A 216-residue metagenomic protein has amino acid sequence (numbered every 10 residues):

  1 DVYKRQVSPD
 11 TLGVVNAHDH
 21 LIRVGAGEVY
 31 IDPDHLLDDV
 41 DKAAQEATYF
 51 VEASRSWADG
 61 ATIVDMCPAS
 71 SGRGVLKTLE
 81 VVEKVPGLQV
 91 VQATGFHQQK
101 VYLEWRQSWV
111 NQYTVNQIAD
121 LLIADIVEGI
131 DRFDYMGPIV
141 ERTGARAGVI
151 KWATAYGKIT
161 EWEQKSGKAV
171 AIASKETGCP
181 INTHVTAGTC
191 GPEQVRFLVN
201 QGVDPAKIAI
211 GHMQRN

Functional and structural regions predicted by a protein language model:
V2-Y3: Short, small-residue-biased leader/transition segments that mark boundaries at the very start of proteins
L12-V24, Y30-Q89, V115-A145: Alpha-helical scaffold segments that flank or form the walls of functional sites
V15-D19, T62-D65, V90-T94, G148-W152 (+2 more regions): Hydrophobic faces of well-ordered beta-strands that scaffold small-molecule active sites in alpha/beta enzyme cores
G25-V29, Y102, C190-L198: Histidine/acidic-residue-rich catalytic or RNA/ligand-binding cores of hydrolases and nuclease-related proteins
C67-G74, I159, T189, H212-N216: Acidic-and-aromatic substrate-binding clefts and catalytic sites of carbohydrate-active enzymes
R73-V90, W162, V195-K207: Short, electropositive alpha-helical surface patch
E80, K84, Q89-P180: Active-site gating/metal-coordination segments in enzymes
E176-N216: Active-site core of metal-dependent hydrolases
